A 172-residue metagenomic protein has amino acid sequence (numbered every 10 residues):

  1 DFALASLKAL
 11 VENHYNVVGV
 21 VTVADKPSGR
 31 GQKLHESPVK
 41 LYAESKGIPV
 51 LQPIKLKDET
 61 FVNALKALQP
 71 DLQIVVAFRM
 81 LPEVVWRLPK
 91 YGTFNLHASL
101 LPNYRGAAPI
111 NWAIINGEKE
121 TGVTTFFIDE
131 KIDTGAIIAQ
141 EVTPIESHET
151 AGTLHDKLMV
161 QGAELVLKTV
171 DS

Functional and structural regions predicted by a protein language model:
D1-A3, I54-K57, A77-M80: Short beta->alpha connector loops
D1-G31: N-terminal Rossmann-like dinucleotide-binding module
L4, K8-E12, V62-K66, E83 (+1 more regions): Amphipathic, non-transmembrane alpha-helical secondary structure
N13, L72-S172: Donor/substrate-binding cores of folate-linked one-carbon enzymes
V23-D71: N-terminal glycine-/serine-/threonine-rich beta1-alpha1-beta2 phosphate-ribose binding loop of Rossmann-like
